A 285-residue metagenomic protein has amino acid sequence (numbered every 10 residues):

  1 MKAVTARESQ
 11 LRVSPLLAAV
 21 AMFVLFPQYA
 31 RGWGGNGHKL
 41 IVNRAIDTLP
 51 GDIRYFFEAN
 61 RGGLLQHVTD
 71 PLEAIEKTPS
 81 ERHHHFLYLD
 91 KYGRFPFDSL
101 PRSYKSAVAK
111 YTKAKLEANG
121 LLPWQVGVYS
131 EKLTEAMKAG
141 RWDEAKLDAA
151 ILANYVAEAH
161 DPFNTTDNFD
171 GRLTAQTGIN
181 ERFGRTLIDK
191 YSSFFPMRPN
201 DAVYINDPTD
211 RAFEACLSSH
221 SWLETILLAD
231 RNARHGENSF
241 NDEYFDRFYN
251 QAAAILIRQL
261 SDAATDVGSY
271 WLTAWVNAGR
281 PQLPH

Functional and structural regions predicted by a protein language model:
M1-Q10: N-terminal secretory signal peptides that target proteins for export/translocation
E8-S9, V20, N43: Residue-level detector of alpha-helical transmembrane segments in integral membrane proteins
S14, V42, H160, N164: Alpha-helical and His/Cys-centered functional microenvironments
P15-L25: Bacterial N-terminal signal peptides
F26-L147, I151, D167-S261, T265-H285: N-terminal, motif-rich segments that launch catalysis or mediate targeting to/interaction with membranes, typified by
A150-E158: Extended, hydrophobic/aromatic-rich amphipathic alpha-helical segments that build helical scaffolds
A157-G171: Catalytic Zn2+-binding segment of zinc metalloproteases
